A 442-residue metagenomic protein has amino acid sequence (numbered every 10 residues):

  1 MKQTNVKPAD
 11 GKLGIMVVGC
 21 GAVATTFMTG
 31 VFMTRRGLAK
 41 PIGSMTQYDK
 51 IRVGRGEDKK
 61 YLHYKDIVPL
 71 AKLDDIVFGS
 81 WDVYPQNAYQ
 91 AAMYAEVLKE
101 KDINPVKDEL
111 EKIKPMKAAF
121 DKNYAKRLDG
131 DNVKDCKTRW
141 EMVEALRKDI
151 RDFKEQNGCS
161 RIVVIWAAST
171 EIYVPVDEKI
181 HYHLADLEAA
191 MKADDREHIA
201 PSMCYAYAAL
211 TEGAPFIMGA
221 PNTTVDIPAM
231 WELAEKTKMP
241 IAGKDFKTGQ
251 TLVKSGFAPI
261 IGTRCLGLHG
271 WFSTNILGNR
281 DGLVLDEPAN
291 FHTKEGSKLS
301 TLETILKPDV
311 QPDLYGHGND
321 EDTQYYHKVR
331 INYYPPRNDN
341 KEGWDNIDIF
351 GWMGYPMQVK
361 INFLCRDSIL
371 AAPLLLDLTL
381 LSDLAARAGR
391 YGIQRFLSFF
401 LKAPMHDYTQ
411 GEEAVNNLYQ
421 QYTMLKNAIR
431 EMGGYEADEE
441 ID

Functional and structural regions predicted by a protein language model:
M1-A220, T224-K236, L252-G256, P356-D442: Metallocofactor- and cofactor-centric catalytic cores in central/energy metabolism, strongly enriched
F216, P240-G243: Histidine/cysteine- and/or acidic
N222-T237, I276-E287, T304-D313, Y334-G343 (+2 more regions): Short flexible/disordered coil segments
A242-K244, T248-N319: Conserved anion/nucleotide-ligand pocket segment
T293, S297-I393: Glycine-rich, aromatic-lined ligand/substrate-binding cores of catalytic and carbohydrate-binding domains
